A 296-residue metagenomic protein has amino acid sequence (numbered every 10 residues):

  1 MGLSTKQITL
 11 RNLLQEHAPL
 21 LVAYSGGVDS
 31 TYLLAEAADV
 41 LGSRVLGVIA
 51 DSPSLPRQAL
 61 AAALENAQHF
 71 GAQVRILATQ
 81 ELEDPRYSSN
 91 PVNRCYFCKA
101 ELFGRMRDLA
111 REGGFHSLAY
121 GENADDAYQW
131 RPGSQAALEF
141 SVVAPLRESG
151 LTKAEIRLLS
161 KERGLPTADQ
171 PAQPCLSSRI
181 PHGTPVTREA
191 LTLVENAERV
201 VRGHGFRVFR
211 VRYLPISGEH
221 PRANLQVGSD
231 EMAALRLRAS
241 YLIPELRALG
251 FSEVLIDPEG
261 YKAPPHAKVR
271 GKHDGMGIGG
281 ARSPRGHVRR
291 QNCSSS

Functional and structural regions predicted by a protein language model:
M1-E162, A223, Y241-S252, I256 (+4 more regions): ATP-dependent adenylation/nucleotidyltransferase module used to activate substrates
T152-K153, R157-L158, L165-P174, R207-F209: Short, structured loop/turn "capping" segments at alpha-beta junctions
Q170-A190: Internal, active-site/partner-interface "lid" segment
S177, P215-G218, Y261: A glycine-rich phosphate-binding loop feature that marks nucleotide/adenosyl-phosphate handling sites
T184-L191, M232-A233, H266-K272: Short glycine/threonine-rich loop-to-helix capping motif typified by GTGT followed within a few residues by an Asp-Pro
R188-F209, S240-I243: Short amphipathic alpha-helix segments
G205-P215, D257: C-terminal boundary motif of the adenylate-forming
P215-L237: A short interface-forming secondary-structure element
